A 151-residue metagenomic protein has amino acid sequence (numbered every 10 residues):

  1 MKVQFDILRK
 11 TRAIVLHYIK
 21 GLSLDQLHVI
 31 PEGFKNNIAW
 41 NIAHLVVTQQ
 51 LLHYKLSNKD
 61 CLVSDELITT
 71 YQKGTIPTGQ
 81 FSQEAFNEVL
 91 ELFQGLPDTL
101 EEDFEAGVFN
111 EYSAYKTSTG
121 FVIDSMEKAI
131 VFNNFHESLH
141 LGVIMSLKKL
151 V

Functional and structural regions predicted by a protein language model:
M1-K2: Absolute protein N-terminus
F5-R9, L16, Q26-K73, Y115-V151: Short, contiguous alpha-helical
L8, R12-V15, I19, F93 (+1 more regions): Hydrophobic alpha-helical core bundles mediating ligand binding, dimerization, or RNAP-core interactions
L16-L22, G74-E84, F104-E105, S118-D124: Short, exposed beta-strand "edge-strand" segments with a Pro/Gly-rich flavor and a Y/T-containing core
G21-H28, E102-S113, K149-V151: Surface-exposed helix-capping loop/turn segments at secondary-structure junctions
T75-E111, K128-N133: Acidic/histidine-rich alpha-helical segments that form the ligand environment of transition-metal centers
